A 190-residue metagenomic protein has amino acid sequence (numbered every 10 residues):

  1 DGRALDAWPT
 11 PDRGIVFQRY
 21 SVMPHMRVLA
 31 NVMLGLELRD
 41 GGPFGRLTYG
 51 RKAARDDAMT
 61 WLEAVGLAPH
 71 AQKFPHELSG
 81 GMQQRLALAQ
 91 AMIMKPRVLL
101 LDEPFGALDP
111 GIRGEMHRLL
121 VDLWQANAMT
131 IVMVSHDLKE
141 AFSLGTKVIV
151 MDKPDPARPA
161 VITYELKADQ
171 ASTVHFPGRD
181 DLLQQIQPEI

Functional and structural regions predicted by a protein language model:
G2-F17, F44-R55, H175-P177: ABC ATPase NBD coupling module
M33, D40, R46-H70, D122: Conserved ABC ATPase "signature" region
F74-L78, M82: Conserved ABC ATPase signature
L88: Hydrophobic anchor residue at the start of the ABC signature
I93-R97: A short, proline-enriched helix->beta-strand linker immediately N-terminal to the Walker B motif in ABC-type P-loop
L99-D102: Catalytic Walker B motif of ABC-type/P-loop ATPase nucleotide-binding domains
A128-V134: Conserved H-loop
